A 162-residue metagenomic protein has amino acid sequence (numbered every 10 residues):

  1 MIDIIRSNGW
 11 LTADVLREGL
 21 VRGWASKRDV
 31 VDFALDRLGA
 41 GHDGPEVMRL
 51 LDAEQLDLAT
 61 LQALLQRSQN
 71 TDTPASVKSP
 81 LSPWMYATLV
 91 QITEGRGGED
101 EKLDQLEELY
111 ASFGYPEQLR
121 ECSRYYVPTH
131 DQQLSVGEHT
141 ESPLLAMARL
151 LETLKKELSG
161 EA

Functional and structural regions predicted by a protein language model:
M1-A162: Acidic, Ser/Pro/Thr-rich low-complexity regulatory regions and the short amphipathic helical interaction modules they
